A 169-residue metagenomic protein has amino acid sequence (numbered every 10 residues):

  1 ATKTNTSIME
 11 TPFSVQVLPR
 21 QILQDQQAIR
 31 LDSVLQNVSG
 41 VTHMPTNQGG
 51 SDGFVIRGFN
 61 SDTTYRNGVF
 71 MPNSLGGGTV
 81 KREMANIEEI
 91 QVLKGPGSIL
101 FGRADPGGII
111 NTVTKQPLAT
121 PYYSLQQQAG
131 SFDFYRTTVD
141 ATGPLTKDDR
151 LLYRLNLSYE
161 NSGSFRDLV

Functional and structural regions predicted by a protein language model:
A1-I22, L118: N-terminal periplasmic "start-of-domain" segments of outer-membrane beta-barrel proteins
V15, L23, V34-L35, I90-G95 (+2 more regions): Non-catalytic regulatory/gating segments with a bias toward low-complexity or hydrophobic composition
V15, R20, D32-L35, M84-I87 (+1 more regions): Extracytoplasmic/secreted envelope proteins and their assembly/folding machinery, especially bacterial periplasmic
V34-D52, E83, G102-P106, V169: Short, glycine-/polar-rich solvent-exposed loops and beta-turns at beta-strand/coil boundaries
H43, G53, V69-K94, T112-K115: Short acidic/polar hinge/loop motifs at secondary-structure boundaries that mediate gating or recognition
N73, A85-E88, I99-V169: Outer-membrane beta-barrel translocator/receptor signature
